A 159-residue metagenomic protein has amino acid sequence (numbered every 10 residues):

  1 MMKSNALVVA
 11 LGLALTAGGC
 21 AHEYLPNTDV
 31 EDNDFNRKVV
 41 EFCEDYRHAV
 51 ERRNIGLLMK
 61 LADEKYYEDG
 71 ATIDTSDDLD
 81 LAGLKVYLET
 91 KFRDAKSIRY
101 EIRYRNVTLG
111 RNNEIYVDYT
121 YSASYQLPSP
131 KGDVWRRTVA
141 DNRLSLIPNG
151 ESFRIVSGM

Functional and structural regions predicted by a protein language model:
M1-C20: Sec-dependent bacterial lipoprotein signal peptides
C20-R52, K60, E64, E68: Short, low-complexity N-terminal intrinsically disordered segments enriched in polar/charged residues
V30, I73, P130-D133: Short, solvent-exposed loop/turn segments at secondary-structure boundaries
V40-E41, M59-R103, L109-G110, E114-D118: Short solvent-exposed beta->alpha transition segments
N106-M159: Exposed beta-sheet edge and beta->alpha loop/turn motif
